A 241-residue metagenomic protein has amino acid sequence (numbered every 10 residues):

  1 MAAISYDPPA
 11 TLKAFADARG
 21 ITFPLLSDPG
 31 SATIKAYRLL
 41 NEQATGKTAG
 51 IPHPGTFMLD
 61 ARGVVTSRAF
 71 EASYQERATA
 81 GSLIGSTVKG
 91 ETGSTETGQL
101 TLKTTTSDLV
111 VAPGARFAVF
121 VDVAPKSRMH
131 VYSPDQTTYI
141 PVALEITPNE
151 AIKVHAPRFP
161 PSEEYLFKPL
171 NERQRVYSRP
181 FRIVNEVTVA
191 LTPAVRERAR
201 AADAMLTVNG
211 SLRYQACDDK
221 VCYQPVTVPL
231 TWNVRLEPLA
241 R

Functional and structural regions predicted by a protein language model:
M1-P24, P29-T33: Structural microenvironment flanking redox-active thiols in thiol-disulfide oxidoreductases
D7, G30-S31, R62, N149 (+1 more regions): Solvent-exposed coil/turn segments that connect beta secondary-structure elements in extracytoplasmic/periplasmic
F15, Y37-L40: Residue-level signal for well-ordered alpha-helical positions
G20-P24, L39-F57: Structural micro-motif
S31-K35, E164-Y165: A short acidic, often aromatic-flanked loop/helix-cap motif at beta-alpha or helix-coil junctions that lines enzyme
Y37, R68-A69, D135, V228: Short hydrophobic alpha-helix segments
T48-T104: Thiol-/selenol-based redox modules, centered on thioredoxin-like and closely related oxidoreductase domains
G81-R241: Extracellular/lumen-exposed scaffold segments
